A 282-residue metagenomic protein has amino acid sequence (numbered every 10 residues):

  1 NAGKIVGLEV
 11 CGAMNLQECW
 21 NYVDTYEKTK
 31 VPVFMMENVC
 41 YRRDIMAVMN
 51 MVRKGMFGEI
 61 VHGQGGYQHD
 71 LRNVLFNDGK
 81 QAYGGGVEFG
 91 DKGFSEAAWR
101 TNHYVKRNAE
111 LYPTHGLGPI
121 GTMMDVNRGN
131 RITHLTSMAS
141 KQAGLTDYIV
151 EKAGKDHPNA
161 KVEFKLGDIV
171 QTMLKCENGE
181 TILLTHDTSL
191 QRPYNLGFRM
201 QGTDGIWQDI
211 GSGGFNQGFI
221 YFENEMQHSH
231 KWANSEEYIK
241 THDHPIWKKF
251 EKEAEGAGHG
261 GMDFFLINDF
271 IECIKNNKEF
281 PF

Functional and structural regions predicted by a protein language model:
N1-Y41, G55: Beta-strand-loop-alpha-helix segment that lines the small-molecule cofactor/substrate pocket of alpha/beta enzymes
T29-F34, V39-E163, G197, F270: Predominantly a Rossmann-like dinucleotide-binding segment in NAD(P)-dependent oxidoreductases
G121, P193-F282: C-terminal helical cap and adjacent loop that interface with cofactors, partners, or active-site loops
R131, D168-V170, L196, T203: Residues that flank catalytic or metal-binding motifs in active/ligand-binding sites
K161-L174: Short N-terminal edge-element motif at the start of the domain
T172-N178, G202: Active-site beta-strand termini and strand-to-loop segments that position acidic
T181-L183, I206: Short, mixed charged/polar active-site loops that provide acid/base catalysis or chelate metal/phosphate cofactors
L184-N195: Glycine-rich phosphate/pyrophosphate-binding beta-alpha loops
